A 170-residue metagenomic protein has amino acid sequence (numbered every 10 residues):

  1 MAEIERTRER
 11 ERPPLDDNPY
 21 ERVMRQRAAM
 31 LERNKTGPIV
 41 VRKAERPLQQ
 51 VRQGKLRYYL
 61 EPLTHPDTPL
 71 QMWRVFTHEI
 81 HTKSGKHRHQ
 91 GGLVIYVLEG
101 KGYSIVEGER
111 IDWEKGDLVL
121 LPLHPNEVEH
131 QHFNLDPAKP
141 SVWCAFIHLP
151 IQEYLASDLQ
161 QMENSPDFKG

Functional and structural regions predicted by a protein language model:
M1-P69, A156-G170: A short, N-terminal "cap"/entry segment at the start of jelly-roll beta-barrel domains of the cupin/DSBH fold
R57, M72-H89, P122-E127: Conserved short histidine dyad/triad with adjacent acidic residue
L63-T64, K83-H89, D112, Q131-N134: Short histidine-centered beta-strand/loop micro-motifs that create catalytic or ligand/metal-coordination sites
R74-F76, D117, H130-H132: Hydrophobic/aromatic beta-strand elements that line small-molecule binding cavities or substrate pockets in beta-rich
V75-I80, R88-S104, F146-H148: Short, conserved beta-strand element in jelly-roll/cupin
I95-Y96, L120-L121, D136-Y154: A short hydrophobic beta-strand segment most commonly corresponding to one strand of the jelly-roll/cupin
Y96, E107-E127: Short acidic-glycine-tyrosine-enriched beta hairpin
V106, L155-A156: Intrinsically disordered, low-complexity regions enriched in proline, serine, glycine and charged residues
